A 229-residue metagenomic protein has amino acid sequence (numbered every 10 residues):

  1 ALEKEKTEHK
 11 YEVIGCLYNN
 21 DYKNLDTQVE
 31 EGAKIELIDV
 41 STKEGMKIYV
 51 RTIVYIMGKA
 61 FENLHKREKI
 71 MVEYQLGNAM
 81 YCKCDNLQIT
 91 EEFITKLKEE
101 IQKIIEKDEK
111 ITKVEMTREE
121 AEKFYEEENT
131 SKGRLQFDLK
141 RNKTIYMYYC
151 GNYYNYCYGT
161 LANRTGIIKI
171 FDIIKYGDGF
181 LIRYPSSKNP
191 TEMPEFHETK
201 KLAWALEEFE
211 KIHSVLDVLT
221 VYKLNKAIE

Functional and structural regions predicted by a protein language model:
A1-T7: Short amphipathic, charge-patterned alpha-helical segments
T7-E8, E30, L64-K66: Short, solvent-exposed loop/edge-beta patches enriched in aromatic
E12-G15, T27-M46, K69-E229: Auxiliary tRNA-acceptor-end handling modules of aminoacyl-tRNA synthetases
N19-L25: Short alpha-helix capping/helix-loop boundary micro-motifs
M46-V50, V54: Short glycine-/aliphatic-rich beta-strand segments at the starts of folded cytosolic domains
I53-L64: Short amphipathic alpha-helix segments
